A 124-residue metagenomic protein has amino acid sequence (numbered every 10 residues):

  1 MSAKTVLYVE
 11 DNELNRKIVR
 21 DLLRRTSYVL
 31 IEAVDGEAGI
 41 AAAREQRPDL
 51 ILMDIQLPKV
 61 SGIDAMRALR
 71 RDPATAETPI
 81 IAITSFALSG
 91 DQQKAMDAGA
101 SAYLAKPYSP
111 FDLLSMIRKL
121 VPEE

Functional and structural regions predicted by a protein language model:
E10: Conserved acidic carboxylate
L14, D35-A38, S61-R67: Acidic catalytic/metal-coordinating carboxylates
K17-R25: Charged docking surfaces used in two-component/phosphorelay signaling
S27-V34, A42: Short hydrophobic/Thr-rich beta-strand motif most characteristic of the beta2 strand and flanking loop of CheY-like
A41, I63-A76: Short amphipathic alpha-helix used as the core "switch/output" element in two-component signaling
D54, T84: Active-site residues of response regulator receiver
P58, A76, L88, K106-P107: The feature encodes the CheY-like receiver
Y108-I117: C-terminal output helix
